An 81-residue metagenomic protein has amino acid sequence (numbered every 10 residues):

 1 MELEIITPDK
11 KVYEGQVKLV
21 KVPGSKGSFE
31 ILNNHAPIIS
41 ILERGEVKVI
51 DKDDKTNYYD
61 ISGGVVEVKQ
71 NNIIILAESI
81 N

Functional and structural regions predicted by a protein language model:
E2-N81: Compact, glycine-rich, soluble single-domain proteins
